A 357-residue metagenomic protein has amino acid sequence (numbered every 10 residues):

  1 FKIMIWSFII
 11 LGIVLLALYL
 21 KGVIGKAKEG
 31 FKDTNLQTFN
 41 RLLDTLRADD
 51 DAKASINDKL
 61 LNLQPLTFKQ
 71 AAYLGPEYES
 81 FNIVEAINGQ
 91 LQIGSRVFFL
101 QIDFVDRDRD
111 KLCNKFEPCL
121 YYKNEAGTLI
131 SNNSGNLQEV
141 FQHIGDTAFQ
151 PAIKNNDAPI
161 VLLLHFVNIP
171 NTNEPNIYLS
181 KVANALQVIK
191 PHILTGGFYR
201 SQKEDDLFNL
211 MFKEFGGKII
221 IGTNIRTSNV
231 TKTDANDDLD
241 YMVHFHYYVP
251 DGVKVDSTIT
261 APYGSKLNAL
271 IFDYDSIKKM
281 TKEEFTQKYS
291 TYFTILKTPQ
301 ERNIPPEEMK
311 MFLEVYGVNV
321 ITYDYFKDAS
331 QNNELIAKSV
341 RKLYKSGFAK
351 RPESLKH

Functional and structural regions predicted by a protein language model:
F1-V97, D103-Y199, E204-H357: Long, acidic (Asp/Glu-rich), low-complexity accessory segments flanking structured domains
